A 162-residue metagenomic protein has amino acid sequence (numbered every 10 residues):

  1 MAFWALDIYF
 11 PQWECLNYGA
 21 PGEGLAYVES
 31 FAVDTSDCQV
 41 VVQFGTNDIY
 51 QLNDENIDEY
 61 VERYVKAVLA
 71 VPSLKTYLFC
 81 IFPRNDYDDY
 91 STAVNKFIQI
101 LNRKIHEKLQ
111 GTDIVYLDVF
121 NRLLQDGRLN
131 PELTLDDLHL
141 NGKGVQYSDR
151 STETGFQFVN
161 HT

Functional and structural regions predicted by a protein language model:
M1-I8, A20-G24: Catalytic nucleophile-elbow at a beta strand-turn-alpha helix junction centered on a G-D-S/GDSL motif, marking
F10, E14, Y27-H161: Alpha-helical cap/lid subdomain in secreted, periplasmic, or secretory-pathway luminal O-acyl-processing enzymes
